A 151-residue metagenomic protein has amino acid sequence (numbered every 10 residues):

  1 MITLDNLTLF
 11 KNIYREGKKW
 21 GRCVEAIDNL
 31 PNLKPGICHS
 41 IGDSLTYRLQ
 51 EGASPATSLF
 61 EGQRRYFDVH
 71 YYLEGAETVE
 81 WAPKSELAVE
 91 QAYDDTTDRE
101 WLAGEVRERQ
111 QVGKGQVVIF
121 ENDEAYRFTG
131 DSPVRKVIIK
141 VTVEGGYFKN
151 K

Functional and structural regions predicted by a protein language model:
M1-P35, S40-G42, Q116: Surface/interface-facing alpha-helical segments and adjacent flexible terminal/loop regions used for partner/assembly
K34-E74, E80-W81: A short glycine-rich, His/Asp/Glu-containing loop-to-beta-strand
L49-Q63, D94-V106, E121-E124: Short acidic (Asp/Glu) patches
G62-Q63, G130-P133: Short glycine/proline-enriched turns and hinge-like loops at secondary-structure junctions
R64-T78, P83-E86, Q91-L102, K140-V143: Short, conserved beta-strand element in jelly-roll/cupin
V69, E108-Q111: Short, surface-exposed secondary-structure edge patches
V69, S132-K149: A short hydrophobic beta-strand segment most commonly corresponding to one strand of the jelly-roll/cupin
Q110-A125, T129-G130, V141: Conserved metal-binding segment of the jelly-roll/cupin
